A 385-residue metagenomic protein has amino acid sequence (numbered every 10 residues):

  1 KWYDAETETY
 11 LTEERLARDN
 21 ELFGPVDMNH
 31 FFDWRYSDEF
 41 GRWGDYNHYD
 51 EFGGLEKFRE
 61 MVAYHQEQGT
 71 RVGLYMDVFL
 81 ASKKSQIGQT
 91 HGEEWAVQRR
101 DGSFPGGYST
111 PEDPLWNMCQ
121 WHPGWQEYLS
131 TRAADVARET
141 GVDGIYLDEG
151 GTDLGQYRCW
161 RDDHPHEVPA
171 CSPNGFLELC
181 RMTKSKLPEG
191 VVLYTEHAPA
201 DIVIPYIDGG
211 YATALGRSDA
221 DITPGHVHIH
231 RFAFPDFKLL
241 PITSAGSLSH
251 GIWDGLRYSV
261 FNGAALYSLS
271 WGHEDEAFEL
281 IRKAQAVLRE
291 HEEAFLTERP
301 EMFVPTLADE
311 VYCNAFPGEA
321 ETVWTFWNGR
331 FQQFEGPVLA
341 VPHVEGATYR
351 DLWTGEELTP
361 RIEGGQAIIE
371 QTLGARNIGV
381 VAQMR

Functional and structural regions predicted by a protein language model:
K1-F40, N47: An acidic-aromatic substrate-binding cleft motif
K1-Y10, F40-E56, T110-S130, G141 (+3 more regions): The substrate-binding groove and active-site-proximal loops of carbohydrate-active enzymes, especially glycoside
T7-F23, W125-R138, I252-W253: Short, acidic/polar
D27-R35, Y128-D163: Active-site groove signature of glycoside hydrolases
A63, V72-T140: Active-site-adjacent "subsite" loops/lids of carbohydrate-active enzymes
Q89-L115, C119, P173-E279: Glycan-recognition surfaces
L307-V344: Carbohydrate-binding surface patches
E363-R385: C-terminal beta-strand-rich structural cap/linker in extracellular carbohydrate-active enzymes
